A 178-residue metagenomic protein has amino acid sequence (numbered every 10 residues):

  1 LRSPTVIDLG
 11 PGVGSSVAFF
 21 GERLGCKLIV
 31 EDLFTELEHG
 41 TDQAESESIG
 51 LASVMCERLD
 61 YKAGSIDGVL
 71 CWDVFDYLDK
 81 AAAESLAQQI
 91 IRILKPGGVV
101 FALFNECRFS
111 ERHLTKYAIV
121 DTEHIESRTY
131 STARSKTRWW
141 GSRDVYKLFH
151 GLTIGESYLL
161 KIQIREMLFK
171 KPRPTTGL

Functional and structural regions predicted by a protein language model:
L1, V6, V13-R58, V99-L178: Class I (Rossmann-like) S-adenosyl-L-methionine-dependent methyltransferase catalytic domain, capturing the SAM-binding
S16, A82-A83: Residues at alpha-helix caps and immediate loop-helix transition turns in enzyme cores, especially N- and C-cap
V69-L70: Hydrophobic beta-strand segment of the Class I
V74: Hydrophobic adenine-recognition pocket in adenosine-nucleotide-binding enzymes
E84-V99: A short glycine-rich, Lys/Arg-flanked "PGG" loop and its adjoining helix->strand segment in the class I
